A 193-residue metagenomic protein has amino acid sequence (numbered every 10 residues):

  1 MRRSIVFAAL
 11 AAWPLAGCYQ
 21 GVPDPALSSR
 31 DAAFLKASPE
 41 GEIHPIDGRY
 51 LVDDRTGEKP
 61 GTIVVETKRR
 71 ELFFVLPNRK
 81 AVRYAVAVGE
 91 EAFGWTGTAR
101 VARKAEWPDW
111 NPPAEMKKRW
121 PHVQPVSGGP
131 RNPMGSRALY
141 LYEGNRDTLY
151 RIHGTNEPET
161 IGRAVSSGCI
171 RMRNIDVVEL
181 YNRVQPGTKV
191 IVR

Functional and structural regions predicted by a protein language model:
R2-R3, F7-R193: N-terminal pre-domains immediately preceding structured catalytic cores
